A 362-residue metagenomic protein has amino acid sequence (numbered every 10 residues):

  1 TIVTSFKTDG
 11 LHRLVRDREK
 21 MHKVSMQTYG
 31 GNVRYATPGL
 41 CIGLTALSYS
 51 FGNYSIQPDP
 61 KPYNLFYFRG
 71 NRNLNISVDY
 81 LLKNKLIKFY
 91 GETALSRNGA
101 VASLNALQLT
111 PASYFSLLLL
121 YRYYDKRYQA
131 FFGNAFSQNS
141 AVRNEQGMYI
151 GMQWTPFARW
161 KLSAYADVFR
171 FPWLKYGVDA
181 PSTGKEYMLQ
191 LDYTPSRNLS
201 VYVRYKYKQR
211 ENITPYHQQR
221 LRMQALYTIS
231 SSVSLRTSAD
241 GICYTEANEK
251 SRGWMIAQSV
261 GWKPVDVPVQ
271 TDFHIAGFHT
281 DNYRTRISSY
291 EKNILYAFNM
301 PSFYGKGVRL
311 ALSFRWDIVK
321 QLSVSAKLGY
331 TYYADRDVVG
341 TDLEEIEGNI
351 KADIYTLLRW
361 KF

Functional and structural regions predicted by a protein language model:
T1-R13, H22-V24, T28-N32: Aromatic- and glycine-enriched pocket-lining scaffold segments that form the walls of small-molecule binding clefts
H12-L14, Y63-N64: Extended low-complexity acidic/polar segments
R18: Conserved catalytic alpha/beta cores of large enzymes that bind or transform nucleotide phosphates and polynucleotides
M26, G31-P58, L65-F362: Exposed, low-structure sequence patches enriched in small/polar residues
